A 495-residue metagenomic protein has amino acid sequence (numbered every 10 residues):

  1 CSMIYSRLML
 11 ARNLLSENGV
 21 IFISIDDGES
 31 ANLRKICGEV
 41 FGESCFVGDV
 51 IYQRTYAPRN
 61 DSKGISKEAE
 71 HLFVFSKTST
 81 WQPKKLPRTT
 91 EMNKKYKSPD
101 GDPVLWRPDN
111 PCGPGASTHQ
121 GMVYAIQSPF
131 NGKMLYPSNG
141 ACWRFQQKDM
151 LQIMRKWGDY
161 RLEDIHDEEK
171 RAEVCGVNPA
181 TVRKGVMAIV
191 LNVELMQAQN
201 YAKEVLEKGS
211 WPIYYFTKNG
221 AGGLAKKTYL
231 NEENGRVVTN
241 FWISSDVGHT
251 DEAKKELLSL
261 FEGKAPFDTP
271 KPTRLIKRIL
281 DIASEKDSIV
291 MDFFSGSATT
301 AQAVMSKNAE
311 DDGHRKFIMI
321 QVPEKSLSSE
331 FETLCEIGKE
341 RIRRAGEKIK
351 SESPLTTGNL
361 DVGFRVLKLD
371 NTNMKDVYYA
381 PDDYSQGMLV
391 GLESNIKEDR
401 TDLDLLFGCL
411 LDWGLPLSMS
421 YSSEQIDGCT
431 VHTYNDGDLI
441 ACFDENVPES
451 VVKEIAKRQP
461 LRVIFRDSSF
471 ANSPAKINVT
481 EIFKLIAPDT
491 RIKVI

Functional and structural regions predicted by a protein language model:
C1, G28-L33, T269-K348: Conserved S-adenosyl-L-methionine
C1-I289, D311: Class I S-adenosyl-L-methionine
S16, G42-C45, I51, R155-G158 (+8 more regions): Hydrophobic alpha-helix feature that most strongly marks membrane-spanning transmembrane helices and their immediate
F22, F41, W106, Q120 (+6 more regions): Aromatic-residue hotspot detector
S24-I25, D292, F443, D467: Small/polar loops that bind or transfer phosphate-bearing groups
Y52-Y56, T78, V247-G248, G296 (+3 more regions): Short, solvent-exposed coil/turn elements at secondary-structure transition points
S306-I495: PRPP-dependent phosphoribosyltransferase catalytic core
